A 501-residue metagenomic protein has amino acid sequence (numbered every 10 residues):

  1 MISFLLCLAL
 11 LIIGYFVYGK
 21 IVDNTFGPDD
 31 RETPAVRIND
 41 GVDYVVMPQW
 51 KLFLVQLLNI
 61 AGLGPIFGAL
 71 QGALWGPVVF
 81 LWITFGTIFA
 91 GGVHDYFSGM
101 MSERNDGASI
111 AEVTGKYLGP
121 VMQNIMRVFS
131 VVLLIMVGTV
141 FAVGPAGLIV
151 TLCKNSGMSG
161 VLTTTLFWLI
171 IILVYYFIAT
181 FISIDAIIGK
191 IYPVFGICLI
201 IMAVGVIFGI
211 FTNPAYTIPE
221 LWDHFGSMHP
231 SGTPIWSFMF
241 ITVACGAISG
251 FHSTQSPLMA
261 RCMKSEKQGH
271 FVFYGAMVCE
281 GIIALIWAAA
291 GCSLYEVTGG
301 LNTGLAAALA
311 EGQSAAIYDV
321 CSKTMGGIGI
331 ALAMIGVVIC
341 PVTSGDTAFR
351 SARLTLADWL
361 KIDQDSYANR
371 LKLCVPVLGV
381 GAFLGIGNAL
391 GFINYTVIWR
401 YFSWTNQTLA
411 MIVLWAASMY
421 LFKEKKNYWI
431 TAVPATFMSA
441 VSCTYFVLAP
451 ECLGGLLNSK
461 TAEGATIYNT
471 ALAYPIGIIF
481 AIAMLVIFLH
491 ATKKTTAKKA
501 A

Functional and structural regions predicted by a protein language model:
C7-V17, S130, L134-G138, G196-P214 (+3 more regions): Selective recognition of specific alpha-helical transmembrane segments in multi-pass small-molecule
A9-G27, F129, P145-I149, T165-T212 (+2 more regions): Membrane-interface loop-to-helix entry segments
L10-I66, Q268: Membrane-interface "cap" regions at the ends of multi-pass membrane proteins
L10-L11, Y15, Q56, A90-D106 (+4 more regions): Helix-loop-helix module between adjacent transmembrane segments
M47-G64, I207-A215, H224-W287, L332-S344: Hydrophobic, membrane-embedded alpha-helices of multi-pass small-molecule transporters
G99, I210-L221, G275-D319, A389-I393: Extracellular/periplasmic helix-exit of transmembrane alpha-helices
Q123-R127, L162-I170, G275-A284, C292 (+6 more regions): Loop-to-transmembrane helix boundary motifs in multi-pass membrane proteins
G138-S156, L166-W168, T180, L199-S227 (+2 more regions): Hydrophobic alpha-helical segments and their helix-loop junctions in multi-pass secondary transporters
